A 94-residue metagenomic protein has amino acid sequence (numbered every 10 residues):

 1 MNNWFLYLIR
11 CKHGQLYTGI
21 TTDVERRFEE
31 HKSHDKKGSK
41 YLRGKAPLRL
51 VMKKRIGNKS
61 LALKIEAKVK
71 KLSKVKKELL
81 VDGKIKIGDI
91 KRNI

Functional and structural regions predicted by a protein language model:
M1-K37, R43-I56, S60-K70, I85-I94: GIY-YIG nuclease catalytic motif and its immediate N-terminal context
A67-V81: Short arginine-rich
